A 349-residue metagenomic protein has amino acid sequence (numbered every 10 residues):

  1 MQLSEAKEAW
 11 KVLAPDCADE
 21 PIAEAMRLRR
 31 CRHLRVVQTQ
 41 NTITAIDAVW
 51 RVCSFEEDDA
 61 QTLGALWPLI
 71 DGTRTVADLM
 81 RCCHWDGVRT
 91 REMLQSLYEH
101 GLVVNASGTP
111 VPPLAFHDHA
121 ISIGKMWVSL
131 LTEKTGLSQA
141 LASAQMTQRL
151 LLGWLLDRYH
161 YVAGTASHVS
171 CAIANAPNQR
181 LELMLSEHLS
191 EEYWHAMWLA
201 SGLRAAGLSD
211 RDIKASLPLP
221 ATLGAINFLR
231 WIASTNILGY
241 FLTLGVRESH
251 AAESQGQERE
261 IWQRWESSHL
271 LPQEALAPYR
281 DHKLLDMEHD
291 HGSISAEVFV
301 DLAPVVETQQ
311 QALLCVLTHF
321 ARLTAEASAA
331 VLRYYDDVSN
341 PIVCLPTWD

Functional and structural regions predicted by a protein language model:
M1-A65, K134: Acidic, low-complexity/disordered tracts enriched in E/D and polar residues
I43-T44, S122-Q148, T165: Short alpha-helical hairpin
R51-W127: Long, charge-rich, low-complexity alpha-helical segments
H117-K125, S190-A277: Active-site-proximal alpha-helical scaffolds that flank and shape metal-associated catalytic sites
Q145-A176, G239-E260, T324: Alpha-helical bundle segments that constitute or directly flank the non-heme di-iron/ferroxidase center
T147-D157, P177-W194, T243-L244, P272-D286 (+1 more regions): Alpha-helical scaffold segments that form or flank carboxylate-/histidine-based iron centers
S249, S254-H319: An amphipathic alpha-helical core segment
A296-D349: Acidic, carboxylate-rich catalytic segments that either coordinate divalent cations
